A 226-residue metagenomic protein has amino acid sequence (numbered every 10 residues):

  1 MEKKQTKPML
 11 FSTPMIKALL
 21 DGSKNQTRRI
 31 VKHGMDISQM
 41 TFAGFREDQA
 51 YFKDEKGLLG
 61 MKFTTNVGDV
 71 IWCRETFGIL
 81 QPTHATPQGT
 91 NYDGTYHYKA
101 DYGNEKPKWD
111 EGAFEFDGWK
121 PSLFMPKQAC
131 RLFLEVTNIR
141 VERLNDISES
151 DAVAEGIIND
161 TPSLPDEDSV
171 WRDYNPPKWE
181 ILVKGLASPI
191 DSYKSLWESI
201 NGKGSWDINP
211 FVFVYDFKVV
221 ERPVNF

Functional and structural regions predicted by a protein language model:
M1-F226: Secondary-structure transition motif
